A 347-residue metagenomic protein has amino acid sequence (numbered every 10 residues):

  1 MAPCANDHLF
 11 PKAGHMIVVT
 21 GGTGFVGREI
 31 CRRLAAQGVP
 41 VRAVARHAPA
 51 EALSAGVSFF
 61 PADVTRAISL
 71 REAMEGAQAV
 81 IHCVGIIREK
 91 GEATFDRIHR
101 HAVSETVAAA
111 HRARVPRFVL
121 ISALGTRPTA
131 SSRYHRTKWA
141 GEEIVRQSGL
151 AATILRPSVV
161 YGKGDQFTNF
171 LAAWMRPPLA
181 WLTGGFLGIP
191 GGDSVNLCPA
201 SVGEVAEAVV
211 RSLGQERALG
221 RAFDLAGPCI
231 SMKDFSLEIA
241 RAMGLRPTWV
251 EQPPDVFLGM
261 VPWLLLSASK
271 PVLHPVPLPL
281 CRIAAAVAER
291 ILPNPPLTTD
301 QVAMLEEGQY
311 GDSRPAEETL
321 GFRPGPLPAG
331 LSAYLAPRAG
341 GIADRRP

Functional and structural regions predicted by a protein language model:
I17-Q37: N-terminal Rossmann NAD(P)H-binding glycine-rich loop of SDR-like oxidoreductase domains
P49-L53, V57-E105, A109-R112, L124-P128: NAD(P)H-binding glycine-rich loop region in Rossmannoid oxidoreductase-like domains and their noncatalytic homologs
S122, E143-N169, A173, T183-G184: Conserved beta-loop-beta element that borders a ligand/cofactor-binding pocket
A173-A200, E204, A208-G220, D224-A226: A conserved pocket-lining segment of Rossmann-fold NAD(P)-dependent short-chain dehydrogenase/reductase
P190-V195, F223-I230, A240-R241, Q252-P253 (+1 more regions): Glycine-rich Rossmann NAD(P)(H)-binding loop
L219-G227, F235-S236, P247-E251, P271-H274: A recurrent short beta-strand within the Rossmann-like NAD(P)-dependent oxidoreductase core
R241-E307, D344: Terminal hydrophobic/aromatic helix or amphipathic segment near a protein terminus
G308-P347: Amphipathic terminal alpha-helices
